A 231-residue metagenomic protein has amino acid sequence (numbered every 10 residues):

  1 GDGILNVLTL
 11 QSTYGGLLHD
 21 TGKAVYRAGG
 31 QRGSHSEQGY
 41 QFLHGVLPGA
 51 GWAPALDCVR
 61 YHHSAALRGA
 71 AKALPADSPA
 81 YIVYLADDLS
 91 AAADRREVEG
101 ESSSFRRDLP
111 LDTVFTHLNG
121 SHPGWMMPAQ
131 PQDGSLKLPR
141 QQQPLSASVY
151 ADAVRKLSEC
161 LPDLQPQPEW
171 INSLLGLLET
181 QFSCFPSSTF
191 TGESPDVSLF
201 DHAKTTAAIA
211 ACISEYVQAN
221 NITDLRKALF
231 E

Functional and structural regions predicted by a protein language model:
G1-S158, P166-E169, T180-P195, L199-D201 (+1 more regions): Divalent metal-dependent catalytic cores for phosphoryl transfer on phosphate-bearing substrates
K204-V217: Extended, Lys/Arg-enriched charged tracts that mediate electrostatic binding to polyanionic substrates
N221: Carboxylate/His-rich catalytic cores and anion/metal-binding grooves
D224-F230: Intrinsically disordered, low-complexity domain-flanking/linker segments in eukaryotic proteins, enriched
